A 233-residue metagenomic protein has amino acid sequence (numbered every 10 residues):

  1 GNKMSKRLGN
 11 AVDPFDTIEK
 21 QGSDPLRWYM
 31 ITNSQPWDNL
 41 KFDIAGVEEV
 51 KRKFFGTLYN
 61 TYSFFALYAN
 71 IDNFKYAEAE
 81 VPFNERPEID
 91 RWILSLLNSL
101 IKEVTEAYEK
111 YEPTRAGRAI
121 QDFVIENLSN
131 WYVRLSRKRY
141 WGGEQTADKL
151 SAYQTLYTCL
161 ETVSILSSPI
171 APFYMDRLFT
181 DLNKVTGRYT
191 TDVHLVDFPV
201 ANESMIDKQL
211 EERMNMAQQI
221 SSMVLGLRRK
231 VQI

Functional and structural regions predicted by a protein language model:
N2, K6-R7, Y29-I31, D43 (+5 more regions): Generic beta-strand/beta-sheet core signal
N2-N84, T186-Y189, R229-I233: Catalytic adenosine-cofactor/nucleotide-binding cores of aminoacyl-tRNA synthetases and other
I31-N33, K53-A66, P87-L100, G117-Y140 (+1 more regions): Core structural elements
G46-R52, E112, D148-L156: Membrane-interfacial loop-to-helix junctions in multi-pass inner-membrane proteins
D72-K102, R134-M223, V231: Acidic, turn-prone loop/beta-hairpin segments
N98, E112, I120, L227-K230: Long hydrophobic segments that form regular secondary structure
Y108-R115: Short helix-adjacent coil turns
